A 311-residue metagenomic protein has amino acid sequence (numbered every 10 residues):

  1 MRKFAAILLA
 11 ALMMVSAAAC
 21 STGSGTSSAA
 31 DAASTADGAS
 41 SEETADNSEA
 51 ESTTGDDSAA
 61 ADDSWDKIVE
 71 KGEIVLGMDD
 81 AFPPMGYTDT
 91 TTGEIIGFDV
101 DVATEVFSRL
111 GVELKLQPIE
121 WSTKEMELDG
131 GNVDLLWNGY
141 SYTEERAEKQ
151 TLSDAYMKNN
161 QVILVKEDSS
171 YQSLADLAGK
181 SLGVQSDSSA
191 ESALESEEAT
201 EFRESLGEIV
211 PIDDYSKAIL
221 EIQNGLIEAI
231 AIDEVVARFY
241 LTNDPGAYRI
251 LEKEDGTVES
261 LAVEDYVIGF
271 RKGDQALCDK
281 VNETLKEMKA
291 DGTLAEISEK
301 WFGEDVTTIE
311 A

Functional and structural regions predicted by a protein language model:
A17-A45: Bacterial lipoprotein signal-peptidase II cleavage site
S21-G23, G55, V100-D101, E105-R109 (+3 more regions): Extended ligand-binding regions for polar small-molecule ligands
D31, S48, A59-G139: Extracytoplasmic small-molecule ligand-binding "clamshell" domains of the periplasmic binding protein/Venus flytrap
T90-T92, A103-V112, A190-P211, L241-G246: Ligand-binding cleft/hinge of the Venus flytrap
S108-R109, Q117-P118, S122-L136, K149-T151 (+3 more regions): Short helices/loops that flank or line small-molecule/ion binding pockets
T123, Y140-E148, S192-T200, E228-A262: A ligand-binding cleft/hinge motif common to bilobed small-molecule-binding domains
K158-V165, D244-E283, F302-A311: Periplasmic-binding protein-like
V165-L182: Flexible hinge/capping segments at coil-to-helix
